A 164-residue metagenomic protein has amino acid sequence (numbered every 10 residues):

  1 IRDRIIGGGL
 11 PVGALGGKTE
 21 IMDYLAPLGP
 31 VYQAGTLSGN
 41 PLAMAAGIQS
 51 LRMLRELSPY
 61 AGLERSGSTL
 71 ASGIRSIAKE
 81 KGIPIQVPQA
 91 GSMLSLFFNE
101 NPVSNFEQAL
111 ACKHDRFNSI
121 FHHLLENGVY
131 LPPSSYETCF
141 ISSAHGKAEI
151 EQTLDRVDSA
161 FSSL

Functional and structural regions predicted by a protein language model:
I1-L164: Conserved N-terminal phosphate-binding loop of PLP-dependent enzymes in the Aspartate aminotransferase
